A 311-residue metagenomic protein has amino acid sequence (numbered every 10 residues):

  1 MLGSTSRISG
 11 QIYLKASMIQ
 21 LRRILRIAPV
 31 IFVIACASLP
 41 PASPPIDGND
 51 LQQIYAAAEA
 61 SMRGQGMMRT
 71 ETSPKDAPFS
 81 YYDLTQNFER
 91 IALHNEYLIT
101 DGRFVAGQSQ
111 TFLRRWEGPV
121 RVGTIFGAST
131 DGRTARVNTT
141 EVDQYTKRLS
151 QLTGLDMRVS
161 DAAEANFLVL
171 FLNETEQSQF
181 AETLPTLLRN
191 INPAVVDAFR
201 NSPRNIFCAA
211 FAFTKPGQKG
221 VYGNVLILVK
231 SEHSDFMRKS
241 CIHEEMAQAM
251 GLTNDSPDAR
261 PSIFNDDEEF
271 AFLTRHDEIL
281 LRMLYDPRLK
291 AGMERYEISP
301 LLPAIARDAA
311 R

Functional and structural regions predicted by a protein language model:
M1-S17: N-terminal amphipathic/basic-hydrophobic helices that include classical n-h-c signal peptides and signal-anchor
S17-A28: Bacterial N-terminal signal peptides that target proteins for export
I34-A35: C-terminal motif of bacterial Sec signal peptides marking the signal peptidase cleavage site
S38, N166-V169, N265, D277: Polar alpha-helical coiled-coil and adjacent low-complexity
P41-D131, A198-P216: Disordered inhibitory propeptide/activation segment of secreted metzincin zinc metalloprotease zymogens, centered on
L51, Y55, M67-E71, F199-M237 (+1 more regions): Metalloprotease/metallohydrolase-associated module, dominated by Zn2+-dependent proteases
V122, T130-D143: Short, charged N-terminal beta->alpha structural module
N138-H243, Q248-A249, T253-P257: Metzincin-family zinc-dependent endopeptidase catalytic domain
